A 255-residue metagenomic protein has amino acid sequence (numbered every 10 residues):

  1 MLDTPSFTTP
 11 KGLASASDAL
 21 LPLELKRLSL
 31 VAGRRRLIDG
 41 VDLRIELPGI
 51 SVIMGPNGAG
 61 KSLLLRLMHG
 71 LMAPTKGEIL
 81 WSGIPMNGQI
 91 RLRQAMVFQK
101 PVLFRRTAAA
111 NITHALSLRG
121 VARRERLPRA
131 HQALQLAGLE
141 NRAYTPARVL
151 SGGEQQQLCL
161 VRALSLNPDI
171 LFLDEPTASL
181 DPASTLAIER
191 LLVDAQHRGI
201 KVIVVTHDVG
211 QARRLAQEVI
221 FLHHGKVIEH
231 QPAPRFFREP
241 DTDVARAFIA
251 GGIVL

Functional and structural regions predicted by a protein language model:
H69: Helix-to-loop junction immediately C-terminal to a conserved catalytic motif
R124-R142: Conserved ABC ATPase "signature" region
P146-L150, E154: Conserved ABC ATPase signature
L171-D174: Catalytic Walker B motif of ABC-type/P-loop ATPase nucleotide-binding domains
P182-S184: Helix N-cap at the start of a conserved alpha-helix in ABC-type nucleotide-binding domains
T206-H207: H-loop/switch region of ABC-family ATPase nucleotide-binding domains
A212-R214: A short, surface-exposed alpha-helical micro-motif characterized by mixed small hydrophobic and charged/polar residues
